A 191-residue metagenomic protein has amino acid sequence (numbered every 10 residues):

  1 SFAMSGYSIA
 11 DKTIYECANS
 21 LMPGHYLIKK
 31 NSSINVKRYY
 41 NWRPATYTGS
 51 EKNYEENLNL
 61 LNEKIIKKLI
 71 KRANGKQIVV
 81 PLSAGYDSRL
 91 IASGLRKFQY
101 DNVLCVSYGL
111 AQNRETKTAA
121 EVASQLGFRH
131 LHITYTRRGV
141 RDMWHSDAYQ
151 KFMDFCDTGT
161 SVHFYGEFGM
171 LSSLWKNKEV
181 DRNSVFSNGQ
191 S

Functional and structural regions predicted by a protein language model:
S1-G49: N-terminal segments that mediate ammonia production and transfer in glutamine-dependent amidotransferase systems
N31-S32, R43-S191: ATP-dependent adenylate-handling active sites, centered on carboxylate activation for C-N bond formation
